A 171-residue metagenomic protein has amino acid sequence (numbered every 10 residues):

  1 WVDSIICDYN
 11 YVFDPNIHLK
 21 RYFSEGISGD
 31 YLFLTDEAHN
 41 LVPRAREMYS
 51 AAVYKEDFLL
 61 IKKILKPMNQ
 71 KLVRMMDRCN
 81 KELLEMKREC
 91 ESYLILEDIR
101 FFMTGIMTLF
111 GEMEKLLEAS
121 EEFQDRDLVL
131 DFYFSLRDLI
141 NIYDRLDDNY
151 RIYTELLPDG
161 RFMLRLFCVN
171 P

Functional and structural regions predicted by a protein language model:
W1-P171: ASCE RecA-like P-loop NTPase motor cores that couple ATP hydrolysis to mechanical translocation on nucleic acids
